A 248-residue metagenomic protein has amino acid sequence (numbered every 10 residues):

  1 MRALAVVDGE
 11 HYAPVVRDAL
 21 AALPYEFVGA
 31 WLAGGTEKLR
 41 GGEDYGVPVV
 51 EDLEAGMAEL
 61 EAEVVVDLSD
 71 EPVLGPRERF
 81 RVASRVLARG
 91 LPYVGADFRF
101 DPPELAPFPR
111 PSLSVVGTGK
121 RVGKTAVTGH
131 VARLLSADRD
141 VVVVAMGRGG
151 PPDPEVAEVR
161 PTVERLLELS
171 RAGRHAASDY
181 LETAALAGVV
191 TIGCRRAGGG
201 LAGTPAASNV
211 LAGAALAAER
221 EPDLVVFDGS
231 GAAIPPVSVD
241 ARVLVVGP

Functional and structural regions predicted by a protein language model:
R2-R77, S84, D101-P109, L113-V116 (+1 more regions): Flexible phosphate-sensing "switch/lid" loops adjacent to ATP/NTP-binding sites across phosphate-transfer
L87-F98: N-terminal pre-Walker A segment at the start of P-loop NTPase domains
V122-G123: Conserved glycine(s) of the Walker
A126-V127, V131: Hydrophobic positions on the alpha1 helix immediately C-terminal to the Walker A/P-loop
